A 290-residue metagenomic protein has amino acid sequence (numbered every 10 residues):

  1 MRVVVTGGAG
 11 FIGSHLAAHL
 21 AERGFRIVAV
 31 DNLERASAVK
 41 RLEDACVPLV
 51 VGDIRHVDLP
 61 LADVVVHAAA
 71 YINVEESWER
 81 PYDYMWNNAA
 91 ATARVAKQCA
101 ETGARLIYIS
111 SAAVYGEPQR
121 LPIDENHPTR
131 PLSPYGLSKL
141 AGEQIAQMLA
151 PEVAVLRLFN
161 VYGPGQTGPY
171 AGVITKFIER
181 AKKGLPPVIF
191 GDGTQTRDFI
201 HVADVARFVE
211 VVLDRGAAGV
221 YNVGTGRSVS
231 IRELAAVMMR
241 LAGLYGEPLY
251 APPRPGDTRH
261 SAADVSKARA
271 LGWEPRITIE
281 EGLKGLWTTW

Functional and structural regions predicted by a protein language model:
M1-V161: N-terminal Rossmann-like NAD(P)+-binding domain of SDR-like oxidoreductases, especially those catalyzing
T6, W86-A89, T167, A171 (+3 more regions): Short, solvent-exposed loop/helix junctions and linker helices that flank or host conserved functional motifs
A9-I12, I54, P118, S138 (+5 more regions): Gly/Ser/Thr-rich beta-alpha loop segments that engage phosphate groups in nucleotides
V30, I107, P118-Q119, Q166 (+2 more regions): Proline-centered turn/helix-capping motifs that create local helix->coil transitions or kinks
T92, I174-T175, I231, A235: A general structural signal for well-ordered alpha-helical segments in protein cores
A141, I145, L149, F177 (+2 more regions): Hydrophobic alpha-helix immediately C-terminal to the catalytic Tyr-X-X-X-Lys motif of short-chain
A181-W290: C-terminal substrate-binding subdomain of Rossmann-fold SDR/epimerase-dehydratase oxidoreductases
